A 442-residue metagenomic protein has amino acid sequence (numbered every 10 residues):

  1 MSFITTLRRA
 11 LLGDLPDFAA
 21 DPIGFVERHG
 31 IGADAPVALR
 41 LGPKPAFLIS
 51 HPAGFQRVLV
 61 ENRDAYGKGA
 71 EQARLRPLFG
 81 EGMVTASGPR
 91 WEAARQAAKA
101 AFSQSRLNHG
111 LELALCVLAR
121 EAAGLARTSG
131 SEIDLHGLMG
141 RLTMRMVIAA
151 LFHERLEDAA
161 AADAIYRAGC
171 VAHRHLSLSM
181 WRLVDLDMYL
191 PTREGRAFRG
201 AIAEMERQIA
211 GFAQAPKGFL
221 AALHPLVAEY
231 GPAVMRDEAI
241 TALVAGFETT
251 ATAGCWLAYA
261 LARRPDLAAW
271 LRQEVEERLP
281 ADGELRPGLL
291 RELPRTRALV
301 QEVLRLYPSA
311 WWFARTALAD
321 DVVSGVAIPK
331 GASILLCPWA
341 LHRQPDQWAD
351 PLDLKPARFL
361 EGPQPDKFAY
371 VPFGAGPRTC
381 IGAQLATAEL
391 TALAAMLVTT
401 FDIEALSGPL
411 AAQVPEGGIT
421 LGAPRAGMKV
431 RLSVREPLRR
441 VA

Functional and structural regions predicted by a protein language model:
M1-F3, G67-A73, R90-E92, R106-T252: Cytochrome P450 heme-thiolate monooxygenase catalytic core
M1-T85, P89, A93, C116-R120 (+3 more regions): N-terminal membrane-proximal hinge/A-helix region immediately C-terminal to the signal-anchor transmembrane segment
T6, L115, A164-A168, A260-A310 (+6 more regions): Cytochrome P450 I-helix active-site segment
G13-D34, A215, E284-S324: Conserved cytochrome P450 K-helix E-x-x-R motif and the immediately C-terminal K′/meander segment
D64, L336-P363: Conserved cytochrome P450 K-helix/beta-meander segment immediately N-terminal to the heme-binding cysteine loop
T143, V147, M205-I209, L226-E277 (+5 more regions): Central I-helix of cytochrome P450 enzymes
E194, T296-W312, P424-A442: C-terminal domain-closing interface element
P265-L267, L385-T420: Cytochrome P450 heme-binding "Cys pocket" and the immediately downstream C-terminal segment
